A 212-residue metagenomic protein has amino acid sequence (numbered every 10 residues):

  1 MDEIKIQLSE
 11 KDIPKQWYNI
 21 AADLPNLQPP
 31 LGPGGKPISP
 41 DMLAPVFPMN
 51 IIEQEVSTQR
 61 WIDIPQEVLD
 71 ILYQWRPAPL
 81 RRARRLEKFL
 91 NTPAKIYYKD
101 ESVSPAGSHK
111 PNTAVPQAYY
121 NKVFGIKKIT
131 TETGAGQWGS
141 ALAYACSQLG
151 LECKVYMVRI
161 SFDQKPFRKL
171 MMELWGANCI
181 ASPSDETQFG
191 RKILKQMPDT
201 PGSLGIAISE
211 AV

Functional and structural regions predicted by a protein language model:
M1-V212: PLP-dependent amino-acid enzyme catalytic core
